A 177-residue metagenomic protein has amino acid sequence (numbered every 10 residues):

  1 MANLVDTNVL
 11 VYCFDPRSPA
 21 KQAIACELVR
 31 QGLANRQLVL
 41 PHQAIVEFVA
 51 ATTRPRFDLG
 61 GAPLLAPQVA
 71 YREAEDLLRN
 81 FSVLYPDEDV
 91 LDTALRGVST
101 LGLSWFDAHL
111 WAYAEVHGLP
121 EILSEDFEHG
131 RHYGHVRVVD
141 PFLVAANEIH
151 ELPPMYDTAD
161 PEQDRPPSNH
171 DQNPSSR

Functional and structural regions predicted by a protein language model:
M1-L40, P55-V69, A145-E151, Y156-S176: Short, well-structured N-terminal submotif of metal-dependent ribonuclease cores
D6-N8, E47, D107, D126: Acidic active-site catalytic centers that drive phospho-/nucleotidyl reactions and related ester hydrolyses
V39-Q43, L123-S124: Short beta-strand segments at enzyme active-site cores
A44-I45, V49, T53, L59-L78 (+1 more regions): Glycine/small-residue-rich phosphate/adenosyl-binding loop
N80-L123, D157-P166, H170-Q172: Active-site neighborhoods of divalent-metal-dependent phosphate/nucleic-acid chemistry enzymes
A108-H150: Acidic, metal-binding active-site segment of PIN/NYN-like and related structure-specific nucleases
